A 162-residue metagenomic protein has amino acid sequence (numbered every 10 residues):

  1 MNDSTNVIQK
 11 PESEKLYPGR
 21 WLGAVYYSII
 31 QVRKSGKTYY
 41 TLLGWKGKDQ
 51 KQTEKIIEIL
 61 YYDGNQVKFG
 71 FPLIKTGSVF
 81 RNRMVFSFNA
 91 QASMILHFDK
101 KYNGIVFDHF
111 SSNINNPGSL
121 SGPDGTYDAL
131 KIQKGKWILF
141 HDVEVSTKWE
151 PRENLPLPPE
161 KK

Functional and structural regions predicted by a protein language model:
M1-Q31: Short N-terminal edge-element motif at the start of the domain
N2, K68-S78, L139-V145: Beta-propeller fold detector
P18-R20, G47-Q52, P117-S121: Short consensus segments that form the blades of beta-propeller domains, in both extracellular/periplasmic
V25, I30, K68-I132, P156: Short aromatic loop motif centered on NTY/YTY
R33, K46, G64, L73 (+2 more regions): A mature extracytoplasmic/lumenal domain signature
T38-K46, N103-H109: Short beta-strand elements that form the blades of beta-propeller/WD-repeat-like and other beta-sheet-rich scaffold
Y40, W45-N89: Short helix-loop boundary/capping segments
Y127, Q133-G135, H141-K162: Non-transmembrane domains of secretory- and envelope-associated proteins
